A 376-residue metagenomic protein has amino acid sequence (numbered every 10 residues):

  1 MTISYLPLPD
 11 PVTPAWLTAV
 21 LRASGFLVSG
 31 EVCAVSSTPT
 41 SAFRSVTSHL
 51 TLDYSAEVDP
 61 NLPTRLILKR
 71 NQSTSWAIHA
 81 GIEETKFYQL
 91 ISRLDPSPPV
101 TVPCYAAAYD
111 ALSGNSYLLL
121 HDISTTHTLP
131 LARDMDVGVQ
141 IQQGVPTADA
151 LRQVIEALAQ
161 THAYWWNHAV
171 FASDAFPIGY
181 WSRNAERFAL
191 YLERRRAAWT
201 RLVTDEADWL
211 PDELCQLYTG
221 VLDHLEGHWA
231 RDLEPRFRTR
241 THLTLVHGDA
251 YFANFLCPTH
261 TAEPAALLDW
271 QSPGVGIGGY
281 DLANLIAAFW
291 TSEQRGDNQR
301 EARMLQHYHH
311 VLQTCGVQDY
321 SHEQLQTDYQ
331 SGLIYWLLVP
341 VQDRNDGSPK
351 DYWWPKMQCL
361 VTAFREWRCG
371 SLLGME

Functional and structural regions predicted by a protein language model:
M1-L118, T125, P258-T261, A265 (+1 more regions): Conserved NTP-binding catalytic cores of kinases and kinase-like/nucleotidyltransferase enzymes across multiple kinase
S41-E57, H224-G278: Active-site acidic catalytic loop and adjacent metal/ATP-binding pocket of ATP-dependent phosphoryl transfer enzymes
K86, L90, S272-G316, L333-Y352 (+1 more regions): Active-site activation/catalytic loop segments of kinase-like enzymes and analogous catalytic loops in related
D95-V100, A163-D174, L312-H322: Surface-exposed helix-capping loop/turn segments at secondary-structure junctions
D122-G144, A163-W166, A288, L337-D351: A glycine-centered beta->alpha junction motif in the catalytic cores of kinase/phosphotransferase enzymes
L129-H247, P258, C359: ATP-dependent phospho-/nucleotidyl transfer catalytic cores
V317-L333, Q358: All-alpha amphipathic helical-bundle segments outside canonical DNA-binding/catalytic cores that form hydrophobic
W353-E376: Long, low-complexity C-terminal extensions of enzymes
